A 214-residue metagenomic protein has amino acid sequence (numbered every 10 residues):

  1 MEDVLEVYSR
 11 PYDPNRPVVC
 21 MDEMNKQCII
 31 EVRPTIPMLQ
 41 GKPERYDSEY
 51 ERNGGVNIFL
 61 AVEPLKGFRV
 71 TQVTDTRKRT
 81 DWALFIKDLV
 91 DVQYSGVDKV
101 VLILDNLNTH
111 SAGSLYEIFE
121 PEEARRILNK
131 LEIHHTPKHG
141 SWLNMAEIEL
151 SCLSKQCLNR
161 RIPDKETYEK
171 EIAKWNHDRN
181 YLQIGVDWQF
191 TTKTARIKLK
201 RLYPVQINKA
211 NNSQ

Functional and structural regions predicted by a protein language model:
M1-K87, L199: Extended, low-complexity cationic-aromatic segments
C20-D22, A61, G67, I86 (+5 more regions): Mobile genetic element proteins and their domesticated derivatives, centered on retroelements and DNA transposons
E23-Q27, P64-G67, L107-T109, H139-G140 (+1 more regions): Short, solvent-exposed loop/turn segments at secondary-structure junctions
V32, T167-Q214: C-terminal domain-tail junction helix/linker
R45-E51, E123-M145, I162-D164: RNase H-like polynucleotidyl transferase catalytic core
T80-V101: Short, basic/hydrophobic alpha-helical segments
V97-S111: Acidic/histidine-rich, metal-coordinating catalytic segments
K138, A146-K165, D178-L182: Active-site proximal helix-loop segment of RNase H-like, two-metal nucleases, encompassing DDE(D)
